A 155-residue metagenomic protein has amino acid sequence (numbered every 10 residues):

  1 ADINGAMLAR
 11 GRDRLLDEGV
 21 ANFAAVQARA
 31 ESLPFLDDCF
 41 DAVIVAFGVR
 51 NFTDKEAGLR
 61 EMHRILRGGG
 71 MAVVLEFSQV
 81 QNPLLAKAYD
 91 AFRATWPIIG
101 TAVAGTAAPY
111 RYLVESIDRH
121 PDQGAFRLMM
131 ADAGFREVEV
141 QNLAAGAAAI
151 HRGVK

Functional and structural regions predicted by a protein language model:
A1-L33: Class I SAM-dependent methyltransferase SAM/SAH-binding core
V26, I44, V73, E139: Conserved Rossmann-like nucleotide-binding pocket used by diverse enzymes that bind dinucleotide cofactors
E31-A42: A short acidic, Gly/Pro-enriched loop at the edge of an enzyme's catalytic core that lines a small-molecule cofactor
D41-K55, S78: A short SAM/SAH-binding and catalytic strip from SAM-dependent methyltransferases
V49, F77-N82, A145-A147: Short "lid" loop at the C-terminus of a central beta-strand within the Rossmann-like core of SAM-dependent
E56-M71: A short glycine-rich, Lys/Arg-flanked "PGG" loop and its adjoining helix->strand segment in the class I
L75-M129, A133, E139: C-terminal alpha-helical "lid/dimerization" subdomain adjacent to the S-adenosyl-L-methionine
R127, A133-K155: Core SAM-dependent methyltransferase catalytic element
